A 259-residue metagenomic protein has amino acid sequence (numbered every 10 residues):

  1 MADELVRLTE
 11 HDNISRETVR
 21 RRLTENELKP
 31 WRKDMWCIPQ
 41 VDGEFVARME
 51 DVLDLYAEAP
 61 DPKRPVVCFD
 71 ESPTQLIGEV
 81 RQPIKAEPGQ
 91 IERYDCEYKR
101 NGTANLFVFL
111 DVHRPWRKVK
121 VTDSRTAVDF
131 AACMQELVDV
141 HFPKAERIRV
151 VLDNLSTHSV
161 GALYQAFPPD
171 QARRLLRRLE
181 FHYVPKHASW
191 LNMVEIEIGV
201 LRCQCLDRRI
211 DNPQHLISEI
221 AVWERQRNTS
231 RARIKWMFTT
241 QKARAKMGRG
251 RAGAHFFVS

Functional and structural regions predicted by a protein language model:
M1, V19, C68-D70, F109 (+7 more regions): Mobile genetic element proteins and their domesticated derivatives, centered on retroelements and DNA transposons
D3-R100, M247, F256-S259: Charge-mixed, compositionally biased segments that are often intrinsically disordered regulatory tracts
V67-F69, R149-L152, H182-V184, M237-F238: Short beta-strand segments
V80, H215-S259: C-terminal domain-tail junction helix/linker
E87-R147: Electropositive, glycine- and tryptophan-enriched low-complexity nucleic-acid-binding patches
R93-Y98, Q171-M193, R209-I210: RNase H-like polynucleotidyl transferase catalytic core
W116-R117, K186, V194-N212, Q226-S230: Active-site proximal helix-loop segment of RNase H-like, two-metal nucleases, encompassing DDE(D)
A145-S159: Acidic/histidine-rich, metal-coordinating catalytic segments
